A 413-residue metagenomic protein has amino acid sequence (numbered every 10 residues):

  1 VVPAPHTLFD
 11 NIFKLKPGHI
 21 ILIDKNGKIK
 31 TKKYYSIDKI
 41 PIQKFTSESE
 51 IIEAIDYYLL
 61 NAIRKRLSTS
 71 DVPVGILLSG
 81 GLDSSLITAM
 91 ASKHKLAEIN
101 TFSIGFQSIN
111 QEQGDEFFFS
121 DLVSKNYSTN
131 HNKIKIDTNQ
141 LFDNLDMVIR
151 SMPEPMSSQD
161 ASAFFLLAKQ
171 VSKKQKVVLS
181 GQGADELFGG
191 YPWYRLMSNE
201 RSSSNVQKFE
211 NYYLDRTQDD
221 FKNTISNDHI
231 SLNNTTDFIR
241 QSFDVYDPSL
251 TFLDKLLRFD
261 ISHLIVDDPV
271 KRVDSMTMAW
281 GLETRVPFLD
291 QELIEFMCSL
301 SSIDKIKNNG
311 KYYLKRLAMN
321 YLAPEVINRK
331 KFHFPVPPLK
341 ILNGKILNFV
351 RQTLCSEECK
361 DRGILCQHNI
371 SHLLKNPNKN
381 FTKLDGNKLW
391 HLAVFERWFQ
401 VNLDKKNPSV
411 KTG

Functional and structural regions predicted by a protein language model:
V1-E48: N-terminal segments that mediate ammonia production and transfer in glutamine-dependent amidotransferase systems
P5-D10, T251, P377-T382: Short, P/G- and charge-enriched loop/turn segments at secondary-structure junctions
F13-L15, V171, K383-N387: A short catalytic or substrate-binding loop motif that flags glycine-/basic-rich loops and adjacent residues that bind
K25-N26, D38-Y246, F252, L256 (+5 more regions): ATP-dependent adenylate-handling active sites, centered on carboxylate activation for C-N bond formation
I265: Globin-like tetrapyrrole-binding proteins
L322-N380: PAPS-dependent sulfotransferase catalytic core
S356-G413: Acidic, carboxylate-rich catalytic segments that either coordinate divalent cations
